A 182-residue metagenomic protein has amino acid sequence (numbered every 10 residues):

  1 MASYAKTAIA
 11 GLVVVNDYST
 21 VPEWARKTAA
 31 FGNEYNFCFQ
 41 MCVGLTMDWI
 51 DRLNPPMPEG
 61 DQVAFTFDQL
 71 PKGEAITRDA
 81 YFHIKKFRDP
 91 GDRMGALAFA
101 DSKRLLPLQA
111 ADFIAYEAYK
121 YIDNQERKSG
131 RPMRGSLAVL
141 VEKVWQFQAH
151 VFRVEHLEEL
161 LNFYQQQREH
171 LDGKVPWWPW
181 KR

Functional and structural regions predicted by a protein language model:
M1-R182: Phosphate-ester processing/binding pockets and catalytic centers
